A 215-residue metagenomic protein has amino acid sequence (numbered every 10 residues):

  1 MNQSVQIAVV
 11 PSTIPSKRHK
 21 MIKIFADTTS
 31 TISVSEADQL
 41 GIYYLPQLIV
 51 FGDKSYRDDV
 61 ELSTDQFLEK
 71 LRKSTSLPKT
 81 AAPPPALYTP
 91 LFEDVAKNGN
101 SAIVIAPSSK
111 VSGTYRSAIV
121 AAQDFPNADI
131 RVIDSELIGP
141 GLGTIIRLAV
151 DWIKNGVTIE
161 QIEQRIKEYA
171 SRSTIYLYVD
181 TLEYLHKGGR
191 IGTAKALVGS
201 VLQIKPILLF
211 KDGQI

Functional and structural regions predicted by a protein language model:
I7-K20: Short, Lys/Arg-enriched N-terminal segments with co-localized hydrophobic residues within the first ~10-30 amino acids
K23, S101-I103: Structural motif
K23, T29-Y43, Q47-L48, K110-R131 (+2 more regions): Mixed-charge interfacial surface used for oligomerization/domain docking and macromolecular partner engagement
K23-A82: N-terminal glycine-rich anion-binding loop in soluble enzyme alpha/beta folds
A81-L91: Glycine-rich, highly charged phosphate/nucleotide-binding loops
P90-N100: Glycine-rich phosphate/diphosphate-binding loops that line cofactor/substrate pockets in enzymes
A106: Active-site phosphate-binding/coordination module
